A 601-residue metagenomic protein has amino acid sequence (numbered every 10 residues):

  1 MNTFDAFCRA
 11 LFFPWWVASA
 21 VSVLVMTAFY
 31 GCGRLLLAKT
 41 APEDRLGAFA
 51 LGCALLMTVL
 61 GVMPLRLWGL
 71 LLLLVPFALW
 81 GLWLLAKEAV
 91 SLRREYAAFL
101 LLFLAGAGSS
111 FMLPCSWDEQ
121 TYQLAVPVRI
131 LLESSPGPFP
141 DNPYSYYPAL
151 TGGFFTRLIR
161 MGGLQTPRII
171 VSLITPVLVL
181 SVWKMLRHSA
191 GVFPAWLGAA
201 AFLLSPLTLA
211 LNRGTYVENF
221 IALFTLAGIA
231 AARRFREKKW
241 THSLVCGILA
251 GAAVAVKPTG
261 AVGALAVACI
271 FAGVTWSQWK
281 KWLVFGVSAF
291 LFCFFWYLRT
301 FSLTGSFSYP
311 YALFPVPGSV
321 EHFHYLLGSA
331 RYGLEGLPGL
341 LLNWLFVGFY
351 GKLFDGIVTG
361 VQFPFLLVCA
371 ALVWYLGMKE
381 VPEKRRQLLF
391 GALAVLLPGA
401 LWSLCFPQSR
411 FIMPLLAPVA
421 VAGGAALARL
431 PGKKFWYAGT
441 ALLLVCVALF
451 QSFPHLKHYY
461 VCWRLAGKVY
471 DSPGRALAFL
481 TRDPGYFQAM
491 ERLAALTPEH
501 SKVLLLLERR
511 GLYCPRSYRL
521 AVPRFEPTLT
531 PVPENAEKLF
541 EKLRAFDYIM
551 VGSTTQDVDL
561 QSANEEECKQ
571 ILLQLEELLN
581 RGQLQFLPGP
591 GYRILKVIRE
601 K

Functional and structural regions predicted by a protein language model:
M1-V90, W402: Membrane-embedded, hydrophobic transmembrane alpha-helices
A28-G31, T175-W183, A272, N343-R385 (+3 more regions): Hydrophobic, aromatic-rich transmembrane alpha-helices and their immediate juxtamembrane boundary segments
G81, L85-V90, E237-K238, G263-F290 (+1 more regions): Perimembrane helix-loop-helix junctions
E95-L102, F193-G198, T241-I248, A264-A268 (+3 more regions): Signature aromatic-anchored transmembrane alpha helix within multi-pass, membrane-resident enzymes that catalyze glycan
M112, G273, K281-V358, V447-H458: Membrane-lumen/periplasm interface segments of specific transmembrane helices in polyprenyl phosphate-linked
C115-A125, L444-R492, R509-G511: Membrane-proximal, lumen/periplasm-facing interface regions of secretory-pathway glyco- and lipid-modifying enzymes
Q123, V128, S172, E218-I221 (+4 more regions): Hydrophobic/aromatic-rich transmembrane helices and adjacent perimembrane loops
A494-R544, Q556-E577: Extracytoplasmic
